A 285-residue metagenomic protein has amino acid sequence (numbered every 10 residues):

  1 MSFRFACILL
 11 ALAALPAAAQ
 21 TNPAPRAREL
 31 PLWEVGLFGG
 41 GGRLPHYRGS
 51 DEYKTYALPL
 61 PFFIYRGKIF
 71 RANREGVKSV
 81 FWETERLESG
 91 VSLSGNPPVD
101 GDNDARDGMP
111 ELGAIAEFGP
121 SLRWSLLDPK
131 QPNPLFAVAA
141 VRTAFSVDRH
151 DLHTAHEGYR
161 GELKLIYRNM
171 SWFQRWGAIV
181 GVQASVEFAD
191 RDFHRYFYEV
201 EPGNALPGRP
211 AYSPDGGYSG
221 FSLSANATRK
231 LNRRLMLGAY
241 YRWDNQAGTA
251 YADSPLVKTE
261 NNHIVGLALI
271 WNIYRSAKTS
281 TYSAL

Functional and structural regions predicted by a protein language model:
T21-W33, R48-G49, K68-L87, L127-L135 (+3 more regions): Short loop/turn motifs that connect adjacent beta-strands in outer-membrane beta-barrel proteins
A24, P45-Y47, V77, A105-G108 (+3 more regions): Extracellular loop and loop/strand-boundary signature of outer-membrane beta-barrel proteins
W33, Y53-P59, E85, L112-F118 (+4 more regions): Residues that define the transmembrane beta-barrel architecture of outer-membrane proteins
G39-R43, L60-Y65, G76-V80, F118-W124 (+6 more regions): Residues on the lipid-exposed face of transmembrane beta-strands in outer-membrane beta-barrel proteins
G42-R48, N96-D102, S125-P129, R142-H150 (+4 more regions): Sequence/structural signature of outer-membrane beta-barrel proteins
L44-L58, F62, N103-A114, T249-A252: Surface-exposed strand-loop-strand hairpins of Gram-negative outer-membrane beta-barrel proteins
L60-F62, E260-L285: Outer-membrane beta-barrel "beta-signal"
H153-M236, W243-A247, Y251, L256: Outer-membrane beta-barrel transmembrane domain signature
